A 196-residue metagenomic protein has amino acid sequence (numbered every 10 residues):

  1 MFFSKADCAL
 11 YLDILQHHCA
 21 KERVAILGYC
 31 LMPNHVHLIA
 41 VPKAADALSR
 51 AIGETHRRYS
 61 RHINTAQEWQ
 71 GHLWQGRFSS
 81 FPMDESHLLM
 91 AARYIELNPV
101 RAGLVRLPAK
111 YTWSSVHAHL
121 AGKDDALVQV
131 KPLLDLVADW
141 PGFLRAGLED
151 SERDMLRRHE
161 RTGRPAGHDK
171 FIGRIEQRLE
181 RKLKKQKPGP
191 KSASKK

Functional and structural regions predicted by a protein language model:
M1-G28, M32, V41-K196: Short Pro-Cys-Gly-centered "Cys-loop" motif that presents a nucleophilic cysteine in a tight turn
H37-L38: Amphipathic alpha-helical hairpins
